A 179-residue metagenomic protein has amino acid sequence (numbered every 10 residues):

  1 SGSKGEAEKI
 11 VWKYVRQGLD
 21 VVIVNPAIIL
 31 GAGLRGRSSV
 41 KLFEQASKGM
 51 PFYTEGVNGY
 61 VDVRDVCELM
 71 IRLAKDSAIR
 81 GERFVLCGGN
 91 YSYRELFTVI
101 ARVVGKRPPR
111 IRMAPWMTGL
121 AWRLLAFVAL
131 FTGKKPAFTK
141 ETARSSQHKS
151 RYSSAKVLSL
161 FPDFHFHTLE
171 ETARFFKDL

Functional and structural regions predicted by a protein language model:
S1-V22: Active-site Tyr-X1-5-Lys
E6, R37-S38, T54-K75, G81-E82: Substrate-positioning beta->alpha
D20-I23, A27-G59: NAD(P)-dependent short-chain dehydrogenase/reductase
I23, Y60, N90, R151: Short aromatic/basic micro-patch
P51-V61, F127-S150: Low-complexity, charge- and small-residue-enriched intrinsically disordered regions
L69-A137, S154, S159, H165-K177: Mid/C-terminal beta-alpha module of Rossmann-like enzyme folds, strongest in SDR-family dehydrogenases/epimerases
